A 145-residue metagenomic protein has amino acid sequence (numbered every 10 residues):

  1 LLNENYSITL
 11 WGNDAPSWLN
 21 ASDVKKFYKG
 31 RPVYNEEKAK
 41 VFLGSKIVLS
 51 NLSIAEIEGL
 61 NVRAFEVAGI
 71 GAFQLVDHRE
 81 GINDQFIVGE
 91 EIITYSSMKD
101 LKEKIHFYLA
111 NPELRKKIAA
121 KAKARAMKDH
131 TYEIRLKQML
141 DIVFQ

Functional and structural regions predicted by a protein language model:
L1-V62, G69-I82, V88: Nucleotide-sugar donor-binding catalytic core of glycosyltransferases
E36-E37, D100-E103: Short acidic active-site motifs
D77, K128-Y132: Short arginine-rich
I92-M98, Y108-P112: Conserved acidic donor-binding segment of nucleotide-sugar-dependent glycosyltransferases
L114-K128, Q138: A short, well-ordered alpha-helix in the C-terminal region of glycosyltransferases
Y132-Q145: C-terminal alpha-helical cap of glycosyltransferases
